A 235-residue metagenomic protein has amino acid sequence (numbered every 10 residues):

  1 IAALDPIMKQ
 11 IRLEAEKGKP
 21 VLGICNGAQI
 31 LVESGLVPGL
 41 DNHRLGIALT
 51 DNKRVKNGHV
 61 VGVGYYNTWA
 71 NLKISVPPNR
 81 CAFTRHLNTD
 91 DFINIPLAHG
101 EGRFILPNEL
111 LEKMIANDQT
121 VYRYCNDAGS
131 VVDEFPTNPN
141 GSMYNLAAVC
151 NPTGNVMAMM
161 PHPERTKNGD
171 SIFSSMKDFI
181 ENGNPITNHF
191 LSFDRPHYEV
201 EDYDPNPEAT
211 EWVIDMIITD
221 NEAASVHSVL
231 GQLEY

Functional and structural regions predicted by a protein language model:
I1-P78: Cysteine-nucleophile active-site neighborhood
A3, I7, T68, L110 (+3 more regions): General structural feature for long, well-ordered alpha-helical segments within catalytic domains of soluble enzymes
A3, K19, G64, N168-G169 (+1 more regions): Catalytic cores of large soluble enzymes that bind and process phosphate-bearing ligands
L4-L13, Y144, V149-C150, R165 (+3 more regions): Glycine/proline-enriched, intrinsically flexible loops and inter-domain linkers
L4-P6, P20-G23, V37-P38, N42 (+8 more regions): Extended interaction regions within the primary functional domain
Q10-L13, N26, I30, N71 (+6 more regions): Alpha-helical scaffold segments in soluble metabolic enzymes
I74-F190: C-terminal and late-domain segments of enzyme folds
H99, H189-Y235: Non-catalytic terminal accessory/regulatory regions of metabolic enzymes
